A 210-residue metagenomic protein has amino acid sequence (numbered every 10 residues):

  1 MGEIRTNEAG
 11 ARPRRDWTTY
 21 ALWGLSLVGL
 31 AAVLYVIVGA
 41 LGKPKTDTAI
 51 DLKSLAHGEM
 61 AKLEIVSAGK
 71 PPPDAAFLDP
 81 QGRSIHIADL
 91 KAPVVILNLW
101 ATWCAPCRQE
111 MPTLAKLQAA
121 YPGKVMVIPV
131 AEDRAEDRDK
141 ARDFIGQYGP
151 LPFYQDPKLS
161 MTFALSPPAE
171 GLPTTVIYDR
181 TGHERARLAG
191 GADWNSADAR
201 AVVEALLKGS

Functional and structural regions predicted by a protein language model:
M1-P71, S210: N-terminal targeting signals for export/organelle localization
R15, I50-G58, T174-S210: Thiol-/selenol-based redox modules, centered on thioredoxin-like and closely related oxidoreductase domains
E64-G69, D74-V95, L165: A short beta-strand-turn-helix
K91, L99-K116: Conserved redox-active cysteine motifs that mediate thiol-disulfide chemistry, especially di-cysteine Cys-X(1-2)-Cys
P93-V95, L99-W103, R134, G171: Short pre-active-site segment immediately N-terminal to redox-active cysteine/selenocysteine motifs in thiol-based
L97, M126-V130: Rossmann-like NAD(H)/NADP(H) cofactor-binding core
I128, R142-T181: Short, internal strand/loop/helix patches that form the active-site neighborhood or redox-interaction surface
P129-D133, L188: Residue-level recognition of beta-strand->loop/alpha-helix junctions
